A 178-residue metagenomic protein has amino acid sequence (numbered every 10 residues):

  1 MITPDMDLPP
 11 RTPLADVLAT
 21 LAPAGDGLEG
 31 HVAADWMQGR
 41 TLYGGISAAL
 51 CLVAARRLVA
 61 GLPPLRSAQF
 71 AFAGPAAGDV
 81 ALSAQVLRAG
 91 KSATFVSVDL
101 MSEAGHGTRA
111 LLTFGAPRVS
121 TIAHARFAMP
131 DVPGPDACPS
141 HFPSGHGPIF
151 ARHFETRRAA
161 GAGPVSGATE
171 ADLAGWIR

Functional and structural regions predicted by a protein language model:
M1-R178: Terminal targeting signals and extreme-terminal segments of soluble enzymes
